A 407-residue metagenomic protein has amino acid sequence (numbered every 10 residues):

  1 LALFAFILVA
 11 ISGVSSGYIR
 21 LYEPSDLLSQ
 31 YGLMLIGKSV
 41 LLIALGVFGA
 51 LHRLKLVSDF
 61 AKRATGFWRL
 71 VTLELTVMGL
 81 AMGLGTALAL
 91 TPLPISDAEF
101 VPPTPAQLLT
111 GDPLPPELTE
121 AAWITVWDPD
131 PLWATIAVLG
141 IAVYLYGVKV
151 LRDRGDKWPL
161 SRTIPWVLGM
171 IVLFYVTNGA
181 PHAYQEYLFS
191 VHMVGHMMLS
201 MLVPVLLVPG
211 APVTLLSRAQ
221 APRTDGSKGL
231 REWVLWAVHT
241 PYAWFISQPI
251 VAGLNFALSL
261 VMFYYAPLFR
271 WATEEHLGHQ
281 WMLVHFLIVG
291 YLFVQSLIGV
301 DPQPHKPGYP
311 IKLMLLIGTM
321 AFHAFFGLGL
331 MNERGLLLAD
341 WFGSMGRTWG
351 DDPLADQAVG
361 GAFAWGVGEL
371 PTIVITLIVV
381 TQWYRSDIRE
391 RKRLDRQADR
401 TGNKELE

Functional and structural regions predicted by a protein language model:
L1-E407: Alpha-helical membrane segments of multi-pass proteins
